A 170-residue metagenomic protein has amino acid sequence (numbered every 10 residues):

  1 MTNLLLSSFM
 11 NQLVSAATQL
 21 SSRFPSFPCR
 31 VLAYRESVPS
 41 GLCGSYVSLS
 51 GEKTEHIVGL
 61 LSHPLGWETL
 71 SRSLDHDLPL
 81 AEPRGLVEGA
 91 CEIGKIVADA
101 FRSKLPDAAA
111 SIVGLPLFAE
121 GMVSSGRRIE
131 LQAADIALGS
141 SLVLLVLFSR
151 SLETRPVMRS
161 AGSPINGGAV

Functional and structural regions predicted by a protein language model:
M1-V170: N-terminal auxiliary interaction/assembly segments of multi-subunit proteins
